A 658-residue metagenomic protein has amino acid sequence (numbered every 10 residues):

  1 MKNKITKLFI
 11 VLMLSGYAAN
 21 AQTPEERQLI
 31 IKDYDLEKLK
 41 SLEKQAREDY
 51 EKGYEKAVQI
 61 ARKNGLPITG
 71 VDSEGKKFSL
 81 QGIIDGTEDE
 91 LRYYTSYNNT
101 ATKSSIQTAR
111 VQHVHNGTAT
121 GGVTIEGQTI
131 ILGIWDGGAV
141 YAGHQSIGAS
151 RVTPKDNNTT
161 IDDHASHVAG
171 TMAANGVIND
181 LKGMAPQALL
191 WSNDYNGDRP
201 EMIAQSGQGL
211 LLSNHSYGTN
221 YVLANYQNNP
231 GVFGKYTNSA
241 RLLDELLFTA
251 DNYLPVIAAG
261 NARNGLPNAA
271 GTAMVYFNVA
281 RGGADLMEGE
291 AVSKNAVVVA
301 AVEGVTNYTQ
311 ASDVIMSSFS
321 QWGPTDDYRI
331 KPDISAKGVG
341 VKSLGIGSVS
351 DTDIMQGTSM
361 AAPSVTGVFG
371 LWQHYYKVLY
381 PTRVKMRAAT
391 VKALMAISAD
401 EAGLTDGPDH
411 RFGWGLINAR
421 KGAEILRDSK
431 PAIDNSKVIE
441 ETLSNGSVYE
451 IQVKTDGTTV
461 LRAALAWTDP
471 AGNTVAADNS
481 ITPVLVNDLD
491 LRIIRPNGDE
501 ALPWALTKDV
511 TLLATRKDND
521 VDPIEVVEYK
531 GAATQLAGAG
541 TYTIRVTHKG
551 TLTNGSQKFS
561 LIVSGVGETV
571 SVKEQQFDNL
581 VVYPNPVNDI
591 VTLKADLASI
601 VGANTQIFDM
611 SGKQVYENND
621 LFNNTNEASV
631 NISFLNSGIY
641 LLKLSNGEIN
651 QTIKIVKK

Functional and structural regions predicted by a protein language model:
M1-Q28, L491, V572, N585: Bacterial Sec-dependent N-terminal signal peptides
Q22-E25, T102-S213, V222-A224, F248-L254 (+7 more regions): Subtilisin-like serine protease catalytic core
P24-L29, N175-N179, W191-S293, D326-R329 (+2 more regions): Substrate-binding/access-modulating region of protease and related hydrolase catalytic domains
K38-Q45, D49-I134, P154-I161, D198 (+4 more regions): N-terminal domain-start motif of subtilase-like serine proteases
I334-T405: Hydrolase catalytic cores
R387-K392, S480-L485, I493-R495, E528 (+2 more regions): C-terminal edge strands of extracellular/lumenal beta-sandwich accessory domains
G415-N487, L561-V570: Secreted peptidase-domain scaffold signal
Q576-Y583, V587-K658: C-terminal outer-membrane/trafficking sorting elements
